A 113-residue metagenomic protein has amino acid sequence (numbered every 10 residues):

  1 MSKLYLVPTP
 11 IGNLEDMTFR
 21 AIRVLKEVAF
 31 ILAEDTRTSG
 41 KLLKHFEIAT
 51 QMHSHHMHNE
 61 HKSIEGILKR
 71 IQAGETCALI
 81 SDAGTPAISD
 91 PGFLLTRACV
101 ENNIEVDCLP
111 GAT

Functional and structural regions predicted by a protein language model:
M1-H58: Glycine-rich, flexible N-terminal cofactor/catalytic loop recognition
R20-I22, H45-I48, I67-K69, P91-T96: Short, glycine/charged-enriched secondary-structure capping and boundary segments
E34-R37, H58-N59, A83, P110-T113: Short beta->alpha linker loops
N59-L68: Glycine-rich, highly charged phosphate/nucleotide-binding loops
Q72-T113: Short glycine-cluster motifs
